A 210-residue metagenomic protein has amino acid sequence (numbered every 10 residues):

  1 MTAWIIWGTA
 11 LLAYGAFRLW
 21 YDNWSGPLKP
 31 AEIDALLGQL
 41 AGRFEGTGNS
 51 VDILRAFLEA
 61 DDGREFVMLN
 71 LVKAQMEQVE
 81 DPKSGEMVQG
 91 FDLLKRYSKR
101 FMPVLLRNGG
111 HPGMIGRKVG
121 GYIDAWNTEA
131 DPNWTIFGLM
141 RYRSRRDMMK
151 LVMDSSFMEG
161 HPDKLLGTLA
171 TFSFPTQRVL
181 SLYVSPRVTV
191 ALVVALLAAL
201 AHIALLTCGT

Functional and structural regions predicted by a protein language model:
T2-N133, Q177-T210: Short S/T/G/P-rich N-terminal loop/turn motif that feeds into the first structured element of a domain
E80, R143-G160: Short amphipathic alpha-helices within nucleic acid-binding modules
K99, P103, K150, P162: Replace "anionic and nucleotidyl ligands
P132-M148: Hydrophobic alpha-helical transmembrane segments
M153-S185: Juxtamembrane amphipathic/hinge helix adjacent to a transmembrane helix
